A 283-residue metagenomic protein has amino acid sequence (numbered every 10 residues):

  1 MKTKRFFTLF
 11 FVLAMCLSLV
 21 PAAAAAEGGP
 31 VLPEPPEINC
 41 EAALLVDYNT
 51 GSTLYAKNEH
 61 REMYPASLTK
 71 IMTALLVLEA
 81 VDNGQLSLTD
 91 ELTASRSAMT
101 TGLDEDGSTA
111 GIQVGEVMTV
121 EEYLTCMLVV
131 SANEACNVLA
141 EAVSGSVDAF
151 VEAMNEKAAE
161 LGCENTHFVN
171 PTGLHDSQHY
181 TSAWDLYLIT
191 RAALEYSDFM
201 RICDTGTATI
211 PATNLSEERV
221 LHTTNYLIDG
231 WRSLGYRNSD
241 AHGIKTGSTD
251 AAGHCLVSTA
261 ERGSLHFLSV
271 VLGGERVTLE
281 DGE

Functional and structural regions predicted by a protein language model:
K4-A25: Sec-dependent N-terminal signal peptides of Gram-positive bacterial secreted proteins and lipoproteins
F11, N39, L88, H222-T223: A generic structural signal for well-ordered coil/turn residues at beta-strand boundaries that shape enzyme active-site
C16, S87, N133, F199-M200 (+1 more regions): A general structural signal for well-ordered secondary-structure junctions
L19, G102-D104, L279: Short acidic, gly/pro-rich beta-turn/loop elements at beta-sheet edges and active-site/ligand-binding grooves
A25-W184, A193-S197: Active-site-adjacent loops and short helices of periplasmic peptidoglycan-processing enzymes
C163-H167, H175-E283: Domain-terminus/edge residues, biased toward the C-terminal soluble/receptor-binding domains of extracytoplasmic
